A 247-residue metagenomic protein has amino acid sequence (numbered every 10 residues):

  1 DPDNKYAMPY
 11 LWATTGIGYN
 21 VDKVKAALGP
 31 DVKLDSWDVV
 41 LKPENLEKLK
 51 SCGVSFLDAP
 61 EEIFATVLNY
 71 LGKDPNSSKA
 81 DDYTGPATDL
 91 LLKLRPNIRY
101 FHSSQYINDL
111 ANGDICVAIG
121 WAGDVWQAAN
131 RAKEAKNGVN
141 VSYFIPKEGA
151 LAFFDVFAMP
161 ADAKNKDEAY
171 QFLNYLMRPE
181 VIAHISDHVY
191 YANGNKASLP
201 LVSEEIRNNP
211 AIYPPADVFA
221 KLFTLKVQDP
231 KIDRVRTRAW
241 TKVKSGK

Functional and structural regions predicted by a protein language model:
D1-N97, H102-A111: Extracytoplasmic ligand-binding site segments that recognize negatively charged/polar headgroups
G18-K23, L68-G72, F153-N165, H184: A bilobed periplasmic-binding-protein/Venus flytrap-type ligand-binding module shared by bacterial periplasmic
P43, Y106-I107, I115, A169 (+1 more regions): Short, hydrophobic alpha-helical packing/hinge segments within bilobed ligand-binding/sensory domains
E47-G53, P96, G113-C116, G138-V141 (+1 more regions): Loop/turn elements at helix/coil->beta-strand transitions in domains of secreted/extracellular proteins
T84-K93, R99, N137-A158, R207: Periplasmic-binding protein-like
N108, A216-K247: Conserved C-terminal helix/tail region of periplasmic/extracytoplasmic solute-binding proteins
V117-G138: A ligand-binding cleft/hinge motif common to bilobed small-molecule-binding domains
D155, P160-K221: Mature extracytoplasmic/periplasmic domains
